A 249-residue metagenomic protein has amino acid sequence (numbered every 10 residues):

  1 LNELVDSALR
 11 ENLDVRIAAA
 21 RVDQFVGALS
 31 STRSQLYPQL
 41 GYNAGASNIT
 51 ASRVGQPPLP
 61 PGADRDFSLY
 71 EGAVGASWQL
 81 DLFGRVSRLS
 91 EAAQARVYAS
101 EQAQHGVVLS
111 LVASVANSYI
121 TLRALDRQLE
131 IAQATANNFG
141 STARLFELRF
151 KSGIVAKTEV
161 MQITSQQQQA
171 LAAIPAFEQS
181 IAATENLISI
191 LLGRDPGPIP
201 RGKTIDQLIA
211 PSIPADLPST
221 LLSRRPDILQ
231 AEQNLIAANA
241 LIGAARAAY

Functional and structural regions predicted by a protein language model:
N2-S7, E11, R16-A19, V26 (+2 more regions): Small/polar-residue-enriched beta-strand and adjacent coil segments characteristic of outer-membrane beta-barrel
R16-A19, D23, Y119, R123: Conserved active-site region of classical short-chain dehydrogenase/reductase
A20, F25, Y37, R127 (+4 more regions): General helical structural elements
Q24-A28, Q167-A170, A238: A short structural micro-motif
L29-T32, Q128: Generic detector of contiguous secondary-structure segments
S30-S31, T50-R53, A172-P175, G197: Secretory-pathway/luminal and periplasmic proteins that interact with or process carbohydrate-rich
V86, A95, Q102-L217: Periplasmic alpha-helical coiled-coil/stalk elements that build and connect Gram-negative outer-membrane
